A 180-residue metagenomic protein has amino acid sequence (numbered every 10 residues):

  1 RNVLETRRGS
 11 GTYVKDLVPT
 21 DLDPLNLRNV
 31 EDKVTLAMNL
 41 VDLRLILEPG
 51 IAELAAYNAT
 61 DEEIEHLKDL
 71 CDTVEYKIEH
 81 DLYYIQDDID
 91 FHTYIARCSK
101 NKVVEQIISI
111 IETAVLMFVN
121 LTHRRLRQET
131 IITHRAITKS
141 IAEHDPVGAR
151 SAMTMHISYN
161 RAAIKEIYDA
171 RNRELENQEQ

Functional and structural regions predicted by a protein language model:
R1-L45, E53, E174, Q180: Short linear motifs at protein or domain termini
L40-N120, E129-T138, G148-A162: Conserved amphipathic alpha-helical segments that form helical-bundle/coiled-coil interaction surfaces
H123: A glycine-/small-polar-enriched, mobile loop at the entrance of the PLP active site in fold-type I
L126: Short beta-strand-centered segments that line the small-molecule binding cleft or hinge of alpha/beta clamshell
K165: Residue-level detection of the helix-turn-helix DNA-binding "recognition helix"
Y168-E176: Short, charged, intrinsically disordered terminal tails
